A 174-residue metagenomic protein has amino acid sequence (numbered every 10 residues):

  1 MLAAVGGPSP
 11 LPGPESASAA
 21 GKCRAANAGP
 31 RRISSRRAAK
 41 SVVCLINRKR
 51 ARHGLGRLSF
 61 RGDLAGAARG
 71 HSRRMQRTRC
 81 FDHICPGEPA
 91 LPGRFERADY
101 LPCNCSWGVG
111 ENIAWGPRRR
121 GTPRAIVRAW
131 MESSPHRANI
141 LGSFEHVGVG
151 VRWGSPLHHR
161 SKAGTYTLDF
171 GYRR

Functional and structural regions predicted by a protein language model:
M1-P12: Secretory targeting and sorting signals
L11, A20-A98, S143-G154: Short, well-ordered surface patches within globular domains
S16, A90-R173: A well-ordered secondary-structure block
